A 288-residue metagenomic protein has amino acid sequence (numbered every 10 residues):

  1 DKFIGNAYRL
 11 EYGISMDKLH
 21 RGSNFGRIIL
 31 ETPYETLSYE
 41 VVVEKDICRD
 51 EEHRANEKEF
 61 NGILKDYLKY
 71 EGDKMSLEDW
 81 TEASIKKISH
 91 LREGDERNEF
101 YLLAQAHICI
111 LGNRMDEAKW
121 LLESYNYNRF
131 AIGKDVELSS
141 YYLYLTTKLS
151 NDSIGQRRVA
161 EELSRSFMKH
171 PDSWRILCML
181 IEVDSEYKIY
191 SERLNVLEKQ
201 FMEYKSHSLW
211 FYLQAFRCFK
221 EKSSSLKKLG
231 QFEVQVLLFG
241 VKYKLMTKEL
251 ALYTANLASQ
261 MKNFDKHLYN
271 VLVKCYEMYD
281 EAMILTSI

Functional and structural regions predicted by a protein language model:
D1-E11, S124-R129, L138-Y144: Surface-exposed binding patches on compact interaction domains or structured appendages
L10-I14, R21-Y34: A short beta-strand micro-motif common to beta-rich folds, especially ectodomain repeats
E40-E71: Low-complexity, Pro/Ser/Thr- and charge-rich linker/hinge segments at domain boundaries
E57-I63, D79-L91, M115-N128, D152-F167 (+5 more regions): Alpha-helical repeat scaffolds
L68, M75-D79: Long, compositionally biased charged/polar accessory segments in the mid-to-C-terminal portions of proteins
W80-T81, L91-N98, Q105, A131-V136 (+2 more regions): Residues that mark the junctions of alpha-helical repeat units in TPR/alpha-solenoid scaffolds
L102, S139-S140, L177, Y212 (+1 more regions): TPR repeat positional signature
H107-L111, Y142-L149, L180-V183, R217-C218: Residue-level signature for tetratricopeptide repeat
